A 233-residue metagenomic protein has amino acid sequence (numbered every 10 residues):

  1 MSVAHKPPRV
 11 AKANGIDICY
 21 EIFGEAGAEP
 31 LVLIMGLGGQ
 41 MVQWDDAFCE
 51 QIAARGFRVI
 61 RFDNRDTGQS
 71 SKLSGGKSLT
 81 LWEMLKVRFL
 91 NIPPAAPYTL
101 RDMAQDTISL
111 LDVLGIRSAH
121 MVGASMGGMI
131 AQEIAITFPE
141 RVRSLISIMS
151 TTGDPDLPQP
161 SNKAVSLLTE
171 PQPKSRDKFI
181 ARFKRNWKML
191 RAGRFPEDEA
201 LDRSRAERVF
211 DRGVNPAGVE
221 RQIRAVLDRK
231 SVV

Functional and structural regions predicted by a protein language model:
M1-A11: A domain-start/cap signature at the N-terminus of enzymes
K12-L90: Conserved HGGG/HGGXW glycine-rich cap/lid loop of the alpha/beta-hydrolase fold
D63, H120, S144-I146: Residue in the alpha/beta-hydrolase core beta-strand immediately N-terminal to the catalytic nucleophile
R88-P97, R101-A119: Conserved acidic catalytic loop of the alpha/beta-hydrolase fold
M103, M121-G123, I148: Short beta-strand immediately N-terminal to the catalytic nucleophile in serine-hydrolase-like folds
G123, G127, A131: Gly/Ala-rich beta-loop-alpha elbow adjacent to hydrolase catalytic centers
Q132, I136, R143-K174: Flexible "cap/lid" loop of the alpha/beta hydrolase fold
P160-S231: Alpha/beta-hydrolase
